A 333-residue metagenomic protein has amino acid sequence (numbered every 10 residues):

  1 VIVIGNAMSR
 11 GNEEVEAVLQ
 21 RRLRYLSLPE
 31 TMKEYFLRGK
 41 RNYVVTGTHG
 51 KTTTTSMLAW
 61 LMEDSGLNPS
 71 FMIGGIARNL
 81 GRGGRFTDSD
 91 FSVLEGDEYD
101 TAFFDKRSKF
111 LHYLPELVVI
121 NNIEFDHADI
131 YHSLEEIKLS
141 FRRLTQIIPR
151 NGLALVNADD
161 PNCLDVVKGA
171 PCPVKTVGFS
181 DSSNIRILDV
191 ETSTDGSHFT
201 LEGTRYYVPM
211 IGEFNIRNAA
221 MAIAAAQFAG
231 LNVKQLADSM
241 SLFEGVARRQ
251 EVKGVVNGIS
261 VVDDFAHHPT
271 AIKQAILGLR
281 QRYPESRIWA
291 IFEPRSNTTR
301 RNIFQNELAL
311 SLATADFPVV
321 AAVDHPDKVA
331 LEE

Functional and structural regions predicted by a protein language model:
V1-L26, K33, R38-K40, D64-L67 (+3 more regions): Acidic, Mg2+-coordinating active-site environments of NTP-dependent enzymes
A7-S9, G50, E98-T101, E124-D126 (+4 more regions): Short glycine-rich anion-binding loops that position phosphate/pyrophosphate groups of nucleotides and phosphorylated
Y43-V45: Hydrophobic anchor at the beta1->P-loop junction of P-loop NTPases
T53-N68: A conserved segment at the C-terminal end of the G1
R85-D88: Conserved motor-coupling elements within RecA-like helicase/translocase cores
F91-F103, V261-H267: Switch II (G3) loop of P-loop NTPases
D100-L114, P269-L279: Switch II of P-loop NTPase G domains
V246-R248, P269-I272, L277-E333: Active-site beta-alpha connecting loops in nucleotide-dependent enzymes
